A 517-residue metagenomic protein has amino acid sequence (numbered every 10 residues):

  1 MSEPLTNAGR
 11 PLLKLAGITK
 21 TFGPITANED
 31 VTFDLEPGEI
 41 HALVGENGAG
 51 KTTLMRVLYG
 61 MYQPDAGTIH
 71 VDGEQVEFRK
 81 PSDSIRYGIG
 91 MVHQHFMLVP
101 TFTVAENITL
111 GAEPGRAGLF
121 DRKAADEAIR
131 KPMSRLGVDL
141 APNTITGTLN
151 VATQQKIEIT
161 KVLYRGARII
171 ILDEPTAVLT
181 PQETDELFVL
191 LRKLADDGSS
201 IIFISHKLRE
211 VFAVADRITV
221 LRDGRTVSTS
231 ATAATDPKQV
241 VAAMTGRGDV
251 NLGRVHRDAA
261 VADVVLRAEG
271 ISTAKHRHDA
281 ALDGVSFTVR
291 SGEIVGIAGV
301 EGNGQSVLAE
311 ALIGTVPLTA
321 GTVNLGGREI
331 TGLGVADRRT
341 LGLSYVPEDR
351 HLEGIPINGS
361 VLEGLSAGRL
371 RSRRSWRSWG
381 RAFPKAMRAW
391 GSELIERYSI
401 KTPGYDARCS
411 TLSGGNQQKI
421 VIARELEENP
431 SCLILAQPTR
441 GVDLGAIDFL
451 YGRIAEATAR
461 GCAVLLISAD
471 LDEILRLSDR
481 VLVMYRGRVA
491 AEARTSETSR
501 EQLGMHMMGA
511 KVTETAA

Functional and structural regions predicted by a protein language model:
S2-A517: Glycine-rich phosphate-binding loops of nucleotide-dependent enzymes
